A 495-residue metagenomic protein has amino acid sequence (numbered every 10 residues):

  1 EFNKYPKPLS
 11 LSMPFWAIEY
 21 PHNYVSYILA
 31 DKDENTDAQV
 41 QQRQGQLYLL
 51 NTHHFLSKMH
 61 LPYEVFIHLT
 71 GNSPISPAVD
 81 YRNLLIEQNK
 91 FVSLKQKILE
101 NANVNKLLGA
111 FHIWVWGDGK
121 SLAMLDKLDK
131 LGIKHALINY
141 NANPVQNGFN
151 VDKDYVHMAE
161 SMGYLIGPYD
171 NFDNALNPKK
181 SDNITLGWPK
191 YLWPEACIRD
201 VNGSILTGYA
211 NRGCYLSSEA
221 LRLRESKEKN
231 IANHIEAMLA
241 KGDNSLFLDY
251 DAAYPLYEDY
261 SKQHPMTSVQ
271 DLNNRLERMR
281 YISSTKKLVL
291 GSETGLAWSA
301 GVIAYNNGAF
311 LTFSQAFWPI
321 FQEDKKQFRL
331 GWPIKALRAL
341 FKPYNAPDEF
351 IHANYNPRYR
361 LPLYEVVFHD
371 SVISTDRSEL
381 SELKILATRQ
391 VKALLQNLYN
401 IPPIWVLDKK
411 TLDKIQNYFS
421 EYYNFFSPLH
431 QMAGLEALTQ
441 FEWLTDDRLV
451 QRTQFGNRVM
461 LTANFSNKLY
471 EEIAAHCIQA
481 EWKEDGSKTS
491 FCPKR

Functional and structural regions predicted by a protein language model:
F2-S181, G486: Conserved structural scaffold segments of CAZyme catalytic domains across common CAZy folds
V25-L29, V40, P194-A196, D243 (+2 more regions): Generic secretory/membrane-interface signal
Q46-A78, L84, F91, K97-G109 (+4 more regions): Active-site-proximal substrate-binding groove within the catalytic cores of carbohydrate-active enzymes
I86, W116-K120, Y191-R199, M238-L246: Phosphate-binding glycine-rich loops and adjacent basic patches that engage nucleotide phosphates, nucleic-acid
P168-A237, K325-W332, A336: Active-site-adjacent "subsite" loops/lids of carbohydrate-active enzymes
